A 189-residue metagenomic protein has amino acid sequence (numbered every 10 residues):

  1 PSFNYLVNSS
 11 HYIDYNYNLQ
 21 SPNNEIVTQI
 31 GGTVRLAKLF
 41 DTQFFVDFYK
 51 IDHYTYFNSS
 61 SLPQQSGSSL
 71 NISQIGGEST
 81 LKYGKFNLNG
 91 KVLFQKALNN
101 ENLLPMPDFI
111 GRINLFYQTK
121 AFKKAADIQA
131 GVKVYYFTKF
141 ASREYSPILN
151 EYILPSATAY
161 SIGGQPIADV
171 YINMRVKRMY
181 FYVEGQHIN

Functional and structural regions predicted by a protein language model:
P1-N189: Exposed, low-structure sequence patches enriched in small/polar residues
